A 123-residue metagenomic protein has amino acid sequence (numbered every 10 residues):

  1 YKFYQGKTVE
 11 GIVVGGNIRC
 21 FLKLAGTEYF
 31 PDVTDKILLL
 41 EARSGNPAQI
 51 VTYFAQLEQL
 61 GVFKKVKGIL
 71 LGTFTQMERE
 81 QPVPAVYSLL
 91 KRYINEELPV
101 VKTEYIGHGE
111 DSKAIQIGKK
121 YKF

Functional and structural regions predicted by a protein language model:
Y1-C20: Conserved anion/nucleotide-ligand pocket segment
Q5-G6, V13, F30-D32, V62-F63 (+2 more regions): Solvent-exposed alpha-helices and their adjacent loops that cap or buttress functional pockets in soluble metabolic
K7-T8, C20-G26, Y53-Q56: Glycine-rich, charged/polar anion/phosphate-binding loops that engage phosphate groups from diverse ligands
G11-I12, K36-L38, K67-G68, L98-V101: Structural motif
G16-I18, E41-R43, T73-F74, T103-Y105: Fold-independent oxyanion-binding glycine-rich loops and adjacent beta-strand/coil segments at enzyme active sites
A25, I50-V51, S112-K113: Short, well-ordered secondary-structure micro-motifs
E28-Q81: Internal helical hairpin/lid segments
T73-F123: ATP/nucleoside-binding phosphotransfer catalytic cores, i.e., glycine-rich phosphate-binding loops
